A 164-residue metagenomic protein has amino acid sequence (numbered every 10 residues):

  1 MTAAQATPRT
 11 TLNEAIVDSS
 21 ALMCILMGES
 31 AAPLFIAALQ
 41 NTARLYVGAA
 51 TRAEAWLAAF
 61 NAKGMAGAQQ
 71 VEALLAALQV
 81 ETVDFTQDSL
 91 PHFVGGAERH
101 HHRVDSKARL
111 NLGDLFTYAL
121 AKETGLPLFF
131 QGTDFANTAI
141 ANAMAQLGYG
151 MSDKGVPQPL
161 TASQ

Functional and structural regions predicted by a protein language model:
M1-P8, Y118, K122-Q164: Acidic, PIN/NYN-like endoribonuclease modules and their adjacent C-terminal/linker elements
M1-V47, F60-A73: Short, well-structured N-terminal submotif of metal-dependent ribonuclease cores
A15, R44-Y46, L78-V83, P127: Short loop->beta-strand "edge-of-pocket" segments that line small-molecule binding or catalytic clefts across diverse
L22-M23, R52, F135-A136: A generic structural signal for short hydrophobic patches within well-formed alpha-helices
L39, A76, K122: Anion (oxyanion) recognition and catalysis
E54-E98: Active-site-proximal, substrate-binding regions of enzyme catalytic domains and RNA-binding/basic surfaces
A62-A66, H100-H102, A145-Y149: Short, hinge-like loop/turn segments at secondary-structure boundaries
E81-P127: Active-site neighborhoods of divalent-metal-dependent phosphate/nucleic-acid chemistry enzymes
